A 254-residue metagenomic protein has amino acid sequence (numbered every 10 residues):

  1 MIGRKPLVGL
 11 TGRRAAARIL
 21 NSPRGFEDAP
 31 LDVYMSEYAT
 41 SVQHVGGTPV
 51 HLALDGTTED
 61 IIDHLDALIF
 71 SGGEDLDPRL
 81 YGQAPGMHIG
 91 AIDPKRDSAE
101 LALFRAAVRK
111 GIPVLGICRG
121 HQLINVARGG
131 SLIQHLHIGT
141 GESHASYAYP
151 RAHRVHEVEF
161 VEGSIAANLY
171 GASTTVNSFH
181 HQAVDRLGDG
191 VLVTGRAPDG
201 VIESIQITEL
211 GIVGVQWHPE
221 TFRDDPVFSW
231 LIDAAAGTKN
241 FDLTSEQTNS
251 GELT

Functional and structural regions predicted by a protein language model:
M1-P113, V126, I133, H137-R154 (+7 more regions): N-terminal beta1-alpha1 cap of cysteine-dependent amidohydrolase-like domains
G116, G120, N125, G129: Gly/Ala-rich beta-loop-alpha elbow adjacent to hydrolase catalytic centers
